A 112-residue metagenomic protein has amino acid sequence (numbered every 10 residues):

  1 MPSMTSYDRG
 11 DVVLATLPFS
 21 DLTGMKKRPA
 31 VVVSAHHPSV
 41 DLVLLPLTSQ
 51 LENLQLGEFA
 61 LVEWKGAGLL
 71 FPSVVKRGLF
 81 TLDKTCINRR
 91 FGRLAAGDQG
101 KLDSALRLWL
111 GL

Functional and structural regions predicted by a protein language model:
M1-L112: Conserved functional hotspots at enzyme active or ligand-binding sites that engage polyanionic ligands
